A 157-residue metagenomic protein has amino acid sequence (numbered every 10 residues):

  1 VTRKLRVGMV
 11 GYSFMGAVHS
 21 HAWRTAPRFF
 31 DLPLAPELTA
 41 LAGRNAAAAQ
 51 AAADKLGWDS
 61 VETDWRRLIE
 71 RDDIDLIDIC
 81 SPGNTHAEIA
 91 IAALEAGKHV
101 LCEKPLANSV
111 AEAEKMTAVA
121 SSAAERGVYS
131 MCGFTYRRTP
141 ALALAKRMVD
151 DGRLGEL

Functional and structural regions predicted by a protein language model:
V1-L56: N-terminal Rossmann-like dinucleotide-binding module
R6, E37, D73-L76, H99 (+1 more regions): Structural signature of beta-strand start/N-cap positions in the alpha/beta core of ABC transporter nucleotide-binding
G11, K104, G152: Conserved G/P- and acidic residue-centered "switch" motifs that form tight phosphate/ATP-binding loops in soluble
A22, A26-F29, K55, I91-A92 (+3 more regions): Alpha-helical structural signal in soluble globular domains
A26, R71-D72, T139: Acidic-histidine catalytic/liganding microenvironments
N45-A47, L56-V119: Beta-loop-alpha module in the N-terminal Rossmann-like domain of NAD(P)-dependent dehydrogenases, especially those
A107-L157: A contiguous active-site-proximal alpha/beta segment in oxidoreductase catalytic domains
